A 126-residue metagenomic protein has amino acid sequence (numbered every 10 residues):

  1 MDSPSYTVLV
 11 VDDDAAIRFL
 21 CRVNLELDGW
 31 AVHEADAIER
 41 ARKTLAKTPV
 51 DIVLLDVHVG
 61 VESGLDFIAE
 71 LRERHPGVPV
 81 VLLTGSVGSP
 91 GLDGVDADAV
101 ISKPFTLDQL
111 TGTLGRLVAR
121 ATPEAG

Functional and structural regions predicted by a protein language model:
M1-L9, R42-K43, A69, E73 (+1 more regions): Non-catalytic signal-transmission and effector/linker regions of two-component phosphorelay proteins
R18, G60: The feature encodes the CheY-like receiver
F19-L27: Charged docking surfaces used in two-component/phosphorelay signaling
E34-I52: Acidic, metal-coordinating helix/loop segments flanking the phosphotransfer/catalytic sites of two-component signaling
A37, S63-D66: Acidic catalytic/metal-coordinating carboxylates
A46-T48, E70-G77, D93-V95: Conserved phosphotransfer cores of two-component systems
D56, T84: Active-site residues of response regulator receiver
D66, S86-S102, D108, G112: Alpha4 helix (beta4-alpha4-beta5 surface) of REC/receiver domains from two-component response regulators
